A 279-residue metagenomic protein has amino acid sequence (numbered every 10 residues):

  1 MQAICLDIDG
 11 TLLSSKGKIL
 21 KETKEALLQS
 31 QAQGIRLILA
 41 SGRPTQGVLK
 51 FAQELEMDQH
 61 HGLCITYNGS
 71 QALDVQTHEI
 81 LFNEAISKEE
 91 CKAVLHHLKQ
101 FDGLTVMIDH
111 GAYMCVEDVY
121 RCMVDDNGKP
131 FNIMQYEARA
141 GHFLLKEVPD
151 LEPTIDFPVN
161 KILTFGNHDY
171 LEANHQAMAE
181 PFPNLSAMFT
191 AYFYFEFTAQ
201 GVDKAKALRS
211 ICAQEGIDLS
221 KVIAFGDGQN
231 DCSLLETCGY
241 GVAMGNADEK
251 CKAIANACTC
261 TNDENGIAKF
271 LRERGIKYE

Functional and structural regions predicted by a protein language model:
M1-A3, L20, E180, E196-E279: Mg2+-dependent phosphoryl-transfer enzymes with acidic/Ser/Thr/Gly-rich catalytic loops
Q2-G17: Asp-based phosphoryl-transfer active-site loop
G17-I35, N83-E90, L145-V148, G201-A213 (+2 more regions): Short, acidic loop-to-helix structural element flanking the phosphoryl-transfer center in phosphate-processing enzymes
K21-K129: Active-site phosphate-binding/coordination module
S30, S41, N68, I162 (+3 more regions): Residue-level signal for inorganic ion chemistry
G34-I38, H60-G62, K161, S220-K221 (+2 more regions): Short active-site oxyanion
L55, H60, N68, P181-P183 (+2 more regions): Short, structured coil segments at secondary-structure junctions
H97, F101-F225: Conserved acidic, metal-coordinating active-site core of Asp-based, Mg2+-dependent phosphoryl-transfer enzymes
